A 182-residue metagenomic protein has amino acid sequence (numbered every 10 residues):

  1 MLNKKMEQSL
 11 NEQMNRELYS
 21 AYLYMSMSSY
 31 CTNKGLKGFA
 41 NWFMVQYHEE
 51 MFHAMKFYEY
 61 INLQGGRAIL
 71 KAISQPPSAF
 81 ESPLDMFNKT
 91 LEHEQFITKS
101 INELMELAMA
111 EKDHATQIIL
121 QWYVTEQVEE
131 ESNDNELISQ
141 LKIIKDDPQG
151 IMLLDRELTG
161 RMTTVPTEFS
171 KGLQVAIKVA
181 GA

Functional and structural regions predicted by a protein language model:
M1-A182: Iron-associated oxidoreductase/ferritin-like identity signal
